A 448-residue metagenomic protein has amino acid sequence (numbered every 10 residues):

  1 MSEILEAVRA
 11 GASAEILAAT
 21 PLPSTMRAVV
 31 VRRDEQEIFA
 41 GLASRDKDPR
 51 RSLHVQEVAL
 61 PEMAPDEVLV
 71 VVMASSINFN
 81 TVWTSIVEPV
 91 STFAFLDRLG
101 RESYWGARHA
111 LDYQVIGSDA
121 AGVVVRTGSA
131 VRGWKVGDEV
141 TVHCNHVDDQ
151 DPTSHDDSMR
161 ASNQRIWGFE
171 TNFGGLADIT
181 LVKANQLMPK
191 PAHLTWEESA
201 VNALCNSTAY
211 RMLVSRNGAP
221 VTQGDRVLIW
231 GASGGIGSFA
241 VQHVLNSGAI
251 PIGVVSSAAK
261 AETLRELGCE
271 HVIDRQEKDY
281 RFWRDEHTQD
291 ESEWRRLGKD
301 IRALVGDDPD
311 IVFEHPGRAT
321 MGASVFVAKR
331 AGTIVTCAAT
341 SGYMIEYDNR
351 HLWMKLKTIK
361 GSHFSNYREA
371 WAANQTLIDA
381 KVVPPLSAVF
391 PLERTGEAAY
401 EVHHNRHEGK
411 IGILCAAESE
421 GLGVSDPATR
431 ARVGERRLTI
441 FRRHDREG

Functional and structural regions predicted by a protein language model:
S2-S24, D307, G322-V325, Y367-G448: C-terminal hydrophobic helical "lid"/dimerization subdomain of Rossmann-like NAD(P)H-dependent oxidoreductases
I4-P21, Q36-A74, D112-V115, A130-V131: A short N-terminal beta-strand-loop micro-motif at the entrance of redox/enzyme domains
A59-S76, V90-P152, P191: Glycine-rich beta-strand-centered segment in the early N-terminal region that forms part of a ligand/cofactor-binding
G106-L111, S118, H146-G231: NAD(P)H dinucleotide-binding glycine-rich loop of Rossmann-like/cofactor-binding domains, especially the beta1-alpha1
G231-A232, P316: NAD(P)H cofactor-binding loop motif with strongest signal on the N-terminal glycine-rich segment
L245-A319: Adenosine-nucleotide cofactor-binding segment
A328-K329: Helix-to-beta-strand junctions that scaffold the AdoMet/dcAdoMet cofactor pocket in Class I SAM-dependent enzymes
A339-K355: Rossmann-fold NAD(P)-binding glycine/threonine-rich loop
